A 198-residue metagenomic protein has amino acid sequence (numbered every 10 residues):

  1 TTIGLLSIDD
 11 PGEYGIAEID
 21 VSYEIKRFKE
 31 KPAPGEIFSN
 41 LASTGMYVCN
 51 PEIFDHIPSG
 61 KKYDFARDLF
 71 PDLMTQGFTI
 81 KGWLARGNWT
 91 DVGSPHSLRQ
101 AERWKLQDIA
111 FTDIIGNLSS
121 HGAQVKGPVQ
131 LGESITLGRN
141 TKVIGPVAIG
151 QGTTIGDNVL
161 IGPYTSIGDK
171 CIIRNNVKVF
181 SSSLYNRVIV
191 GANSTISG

Functional and structural regions predicted by a protein language model:
T2-I16: Short beta-strand-to-loop element that shapes/binds the nucleotide-sugar donor at the catalytic cleft/hinge
L5-L6, K29-A33, R86, T141 (+2 more regions): Short, well-ordered turn and helix-capping elements at secondary-structure junctions
L6, Y47, V147: Conserved GNAT-family N-acetyltransferase fold
D9-P11, E24-I114: Catalytic-core segments of class I nucleotidyltransferases/pyrophosphorylases that form NMP-activated intermediates
I19-D20: Extended acidic/charged loop-beta regions that coordinate divalent cations and stabilize anionic phosphate/carboxylate
T75-K170, K178: Extended, small-residue-rich solenoid/repeat segments and analogous flexible loops that form exposed scaffolds
K170-G198: Glycine-rich hexapeptide-repeat left-handed beta-helix
